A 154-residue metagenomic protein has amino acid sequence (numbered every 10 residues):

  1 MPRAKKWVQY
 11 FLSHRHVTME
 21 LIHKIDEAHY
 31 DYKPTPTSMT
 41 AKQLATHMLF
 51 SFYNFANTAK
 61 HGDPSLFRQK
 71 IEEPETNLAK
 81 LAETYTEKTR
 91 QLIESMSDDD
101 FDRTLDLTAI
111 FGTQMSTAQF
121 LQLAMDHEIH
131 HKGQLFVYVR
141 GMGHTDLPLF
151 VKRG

Functional and structural regions predicted by a protein language model:
M1-P2: Absolute protein N-terminus
V8-L12, H16-M19, H23, H29-K70 (+1 more regions): Short, contiguous alpha-helical
V17-E20, K24, T84, K88-S95 (+1 more regions): Solvent-exposed, charged/polar functional surfaces in cytosolic regulatory/catalytic domains
A28-H29, D99: Secondary-structure boundary/capping positions in well-ordered alpha/beta enzyme cores
N57-M96: Helix-adjacent hinge/juxtasegments
S95-I110: Acidic catalytic patch
